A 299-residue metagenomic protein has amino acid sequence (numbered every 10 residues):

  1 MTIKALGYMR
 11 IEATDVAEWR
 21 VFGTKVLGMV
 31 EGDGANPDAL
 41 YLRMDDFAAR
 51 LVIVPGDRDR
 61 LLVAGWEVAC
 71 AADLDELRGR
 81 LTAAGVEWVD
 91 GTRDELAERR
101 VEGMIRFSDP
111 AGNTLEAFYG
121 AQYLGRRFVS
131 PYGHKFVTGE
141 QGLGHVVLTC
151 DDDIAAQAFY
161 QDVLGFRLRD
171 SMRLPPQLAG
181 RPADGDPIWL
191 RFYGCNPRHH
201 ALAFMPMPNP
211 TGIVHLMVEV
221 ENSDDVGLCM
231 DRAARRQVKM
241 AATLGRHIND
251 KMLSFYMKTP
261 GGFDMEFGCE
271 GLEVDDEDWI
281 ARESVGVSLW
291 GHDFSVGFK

Functional and structural regions predicted by a protein language model:
M1-A17, L61-W66, Q122-I154, R167-R169 (+3 more regions): N-terminal beta-strand motif that seeds the catalytic metal site of vicinal oxygen chelate
M1-A49, L148-H200: Core segments of cupin and vicinal oxygen chelate
M1-G79, A83-I105: An N-terminus-focused feature that recognizes amino-terminal "leader" regions
A5-T14, G56-T82, G103-S108, G142-D151 (+2 more regions): Vicinal oxygen chelate
I11, F22, M29-G32, V52-G56 (+10 more regions): A structural feature that tracks compact, well-ordered secondary-structure segments with a strong bias toward
W19-T24, L81, G112, A156-Q161 (+3 more regions): Conserved active-site tyrosine of GNAT-family acetyltransferases
T82-G142, A179-G180, R191-Y193, Q237-K299: Vicinal oxygen chelate
P182-I248: A compositional/structural signature marking long, glycine- and acidic/polar-rich segments with frequent tryptophans
